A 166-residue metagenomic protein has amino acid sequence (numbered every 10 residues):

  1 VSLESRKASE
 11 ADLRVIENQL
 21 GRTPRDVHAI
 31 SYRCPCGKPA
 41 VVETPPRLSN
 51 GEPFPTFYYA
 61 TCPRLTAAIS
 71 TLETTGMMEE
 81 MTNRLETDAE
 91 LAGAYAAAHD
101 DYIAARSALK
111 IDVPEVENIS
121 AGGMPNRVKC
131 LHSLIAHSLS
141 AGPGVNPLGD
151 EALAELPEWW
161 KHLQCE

Functional and structural regions predicted by a protein language model:
V1-E166: Preference for intrinsically disordered or flexible, low-complexity segments and adjacent hinge/connector residues
